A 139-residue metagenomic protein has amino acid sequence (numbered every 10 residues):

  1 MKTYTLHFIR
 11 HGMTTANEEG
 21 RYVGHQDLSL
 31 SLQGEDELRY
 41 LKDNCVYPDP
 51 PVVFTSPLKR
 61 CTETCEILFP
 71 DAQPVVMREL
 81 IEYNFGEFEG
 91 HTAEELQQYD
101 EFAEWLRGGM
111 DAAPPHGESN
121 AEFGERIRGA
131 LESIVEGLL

Functional and structural regions predicted by a protein language model:
M1-K2, V135: Short amphipathic alpha-helices and their capping/turn segments at secondary-structure boundaries
Y4, I9-A72, H116: Active-site-proximal alpha-helix that buttresses catalytic centers in soluble enzyme cores
H7, H11, A16, P50 (+5 more regions): Broad hydrophobic/π-residue packing in well-ordered secondary structure
G12, S56-L58, E79, I127 (+1 more regions): Short, well-ordered beta-to-alpha junction loops that form the rim of enzyme active sites and present histidine/acidic
L38, I127-L131: Short amphipathic alpha-helical/adjacent loop interface patches that line ligand and macromolecule-binding sites
K42-D43, E104-L106, L131-S133: Short amphipathic alpha-helical segments with coiled-coil-like heptad repeat character
V46-D49, I134-L139: Glycine-rich phosphate-binding loop signature in dinucleotide/nucleotide-binding domains
L68-R128: Phosphate-handling substructures
